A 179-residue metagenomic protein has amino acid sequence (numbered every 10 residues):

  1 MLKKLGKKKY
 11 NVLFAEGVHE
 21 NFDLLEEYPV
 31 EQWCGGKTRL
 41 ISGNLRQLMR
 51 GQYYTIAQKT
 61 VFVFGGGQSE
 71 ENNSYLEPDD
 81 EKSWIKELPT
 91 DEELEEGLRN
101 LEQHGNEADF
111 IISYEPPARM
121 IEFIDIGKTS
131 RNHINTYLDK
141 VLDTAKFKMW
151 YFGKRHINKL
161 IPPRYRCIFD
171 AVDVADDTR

Functional and structural regions predicted by a protein language model:
M1-I56, G127, R131-D139, D143-T144 (+1 more regions): Core catalytic region of metal-dependent phosphoesterases/phosphodiesterases, especially metallo-beta-lactamase-like
A15-G17, R50, F64, S113-Y114 (+1 more regions): Short His-Asn-centered micro-motif
V18-L24, Y54, S69-N73, P117-I121 (+1 more regions): Active-site environment of divalent metal-dependent phosphoester hydrolases
G36-T38, G43, I56-N132: Active-site-proximal loop/helix segment associated with metal-binding centers of metalloenzymes
T55, D139-T144, Y151-R179: Binuclear metal-dependent phosphoesterase catalytic core
